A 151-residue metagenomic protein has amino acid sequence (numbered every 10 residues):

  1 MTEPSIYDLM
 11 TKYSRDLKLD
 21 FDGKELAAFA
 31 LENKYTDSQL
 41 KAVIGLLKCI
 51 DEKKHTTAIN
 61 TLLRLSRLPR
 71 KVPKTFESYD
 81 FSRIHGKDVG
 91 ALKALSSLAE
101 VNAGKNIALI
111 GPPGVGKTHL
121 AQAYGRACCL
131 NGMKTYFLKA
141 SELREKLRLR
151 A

Functional and structural regions predicted by a protein language model:
M1-G23: Charged, compositionally biased N-terminal leader segments and the immediate start of the first structured element
R15-K71: Interdomain "pre-motor" coupling segment immediately N-terminal to P-loop NTPase/helicase cores
K74-A99: N-terminal pre-Walker A segment at the start of P-loop NTPase domains
I84-K93, K134-A151: Short glycine-rich substrate-engagement loop in P-loop NTPases that contacts/grips substrate
N102-G104, N131: Short loop/turn elements that form and flank the Walker-type P-loop nucleotide-binding site in RecA-like NTPase cores
G104-L120: Walker A/P-loop nucleotide-binding motif
H119-N131: P-loop NTPase Walker A phosphate-binding motif
